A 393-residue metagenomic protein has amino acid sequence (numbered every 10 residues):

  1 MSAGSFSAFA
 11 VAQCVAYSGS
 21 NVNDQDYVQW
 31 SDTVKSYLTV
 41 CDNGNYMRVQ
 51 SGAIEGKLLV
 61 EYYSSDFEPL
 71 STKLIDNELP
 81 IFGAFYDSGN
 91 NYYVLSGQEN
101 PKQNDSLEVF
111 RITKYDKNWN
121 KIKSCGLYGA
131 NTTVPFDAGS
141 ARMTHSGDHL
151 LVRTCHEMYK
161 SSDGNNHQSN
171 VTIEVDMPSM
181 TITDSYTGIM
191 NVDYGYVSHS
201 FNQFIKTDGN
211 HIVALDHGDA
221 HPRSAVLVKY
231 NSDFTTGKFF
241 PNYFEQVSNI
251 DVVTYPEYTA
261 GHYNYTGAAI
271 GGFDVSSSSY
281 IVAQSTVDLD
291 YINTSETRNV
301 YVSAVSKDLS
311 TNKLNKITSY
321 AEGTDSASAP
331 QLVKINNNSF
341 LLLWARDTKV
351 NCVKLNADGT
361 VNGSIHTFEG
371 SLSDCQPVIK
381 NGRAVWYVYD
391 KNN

Functional and structural regions predicted by a protein language model:
G4-A12: Sec-dependent signal peptide cleavage junction
V11-N393: Extracellular, repeat-based ectodomains that mediate carbohydrate processing or recognition
